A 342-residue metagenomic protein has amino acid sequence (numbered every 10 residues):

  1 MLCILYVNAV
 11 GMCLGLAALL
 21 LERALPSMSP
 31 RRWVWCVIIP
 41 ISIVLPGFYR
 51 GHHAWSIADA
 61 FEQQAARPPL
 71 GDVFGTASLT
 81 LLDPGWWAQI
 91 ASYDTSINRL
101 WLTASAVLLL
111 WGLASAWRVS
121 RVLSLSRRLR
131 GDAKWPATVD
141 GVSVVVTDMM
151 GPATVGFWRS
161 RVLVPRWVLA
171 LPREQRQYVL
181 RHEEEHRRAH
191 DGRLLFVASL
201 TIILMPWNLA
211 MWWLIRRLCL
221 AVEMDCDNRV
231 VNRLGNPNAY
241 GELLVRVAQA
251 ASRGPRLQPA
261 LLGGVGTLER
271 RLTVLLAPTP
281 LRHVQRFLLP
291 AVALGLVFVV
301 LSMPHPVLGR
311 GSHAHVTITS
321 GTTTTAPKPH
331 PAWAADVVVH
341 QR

Functional and structural regions predicted by a protein language model:
M1-R128, A133, A137-S143, L268 (+1 more regions): Hydrophobic membrane-embedded segments
M28-R32, D191, H283-F287: Membrane-helix interface segments
V34, C226, L272: Residue-level signature of catalytic and energy-coupling elements of molecular machines, predominantly ATP/GTP-dependent
I39-I41, P280-P306: Internal/C-terminal transmembrane anchor helices
T103-F196: Peri-catalytic and regulatory segments of divalent metal-dependent proteins
W135, Q177, L220-G235: An active-site-proximal "capping" alpha-helix that borders the catalytic cofactor pocket
D140-R159, L209, W213, R233-V292: Active-site-proximal gating segments in proteases and membrane effectors
A189-E223, N238-V247: Post-HEXXH active-site segment of zinc metalloproteases
